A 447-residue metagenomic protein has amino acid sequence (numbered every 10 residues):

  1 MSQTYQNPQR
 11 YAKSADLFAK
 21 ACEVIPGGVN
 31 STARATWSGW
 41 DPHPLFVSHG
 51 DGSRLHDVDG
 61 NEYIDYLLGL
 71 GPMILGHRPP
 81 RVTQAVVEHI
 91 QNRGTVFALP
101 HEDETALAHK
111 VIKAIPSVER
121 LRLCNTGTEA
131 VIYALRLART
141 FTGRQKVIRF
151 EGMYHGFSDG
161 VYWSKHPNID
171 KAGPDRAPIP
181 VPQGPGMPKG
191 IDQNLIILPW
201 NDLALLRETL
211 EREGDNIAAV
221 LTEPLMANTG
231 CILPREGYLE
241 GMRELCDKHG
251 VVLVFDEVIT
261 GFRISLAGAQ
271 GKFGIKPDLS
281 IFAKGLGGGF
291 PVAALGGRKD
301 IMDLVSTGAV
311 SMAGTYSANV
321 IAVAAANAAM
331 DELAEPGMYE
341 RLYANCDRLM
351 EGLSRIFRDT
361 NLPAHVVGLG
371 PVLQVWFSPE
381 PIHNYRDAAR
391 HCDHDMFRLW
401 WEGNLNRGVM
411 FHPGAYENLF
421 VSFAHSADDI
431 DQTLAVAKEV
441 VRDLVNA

Functional and structural regions predicted by a protein language model:
S2-A447: Conserved N-terminal phosphate-binding loop of PLP-dependent enzymes in the Aspartate aminotransferase
